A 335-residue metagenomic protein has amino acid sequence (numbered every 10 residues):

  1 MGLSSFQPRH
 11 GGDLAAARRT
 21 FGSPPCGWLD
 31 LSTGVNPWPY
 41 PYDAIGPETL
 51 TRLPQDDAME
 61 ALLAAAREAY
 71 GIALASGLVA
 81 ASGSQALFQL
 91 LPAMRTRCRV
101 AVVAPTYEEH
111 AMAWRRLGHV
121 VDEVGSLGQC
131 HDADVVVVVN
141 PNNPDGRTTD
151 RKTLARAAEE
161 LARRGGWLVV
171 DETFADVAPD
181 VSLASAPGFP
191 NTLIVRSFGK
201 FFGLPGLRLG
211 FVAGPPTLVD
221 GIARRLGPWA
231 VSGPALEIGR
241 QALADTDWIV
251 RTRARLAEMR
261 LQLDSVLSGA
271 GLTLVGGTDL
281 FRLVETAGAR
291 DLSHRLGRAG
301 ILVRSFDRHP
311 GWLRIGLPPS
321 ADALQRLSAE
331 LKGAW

Functional and structural regions predicted by a protein language model:
M1-A58, A65: N-terminal "arm"/small-domain region of PLP-dependent enzymes with the aminotransferase-like
Y42, Q129, G288-R295, D322-R326: Short, conserved charged micro-motifs
E60, A75-V100: Conserved beta-loop-alpha segment that forms the PLP phosphate-binding cup at the N-terminus of a helix
P92-R115, V120-E123, L127: Conserved PLP-anchoring active-site segment centered on the Schiff-base-forming lysine
D122-P179: Active-site phosphate-binding strand-loop segment of PLP-dependent enzymes
K152, R298, R308-W335: PLP-dependent enzyme catalytic core of the Aspartate aminotransferase-like
N191-V275: PLP-dependent aminotransferase class I/II
A257, L267-A299, L317: Conserved PLP-binding catalytic core of the aspartate aminotransferase-like
